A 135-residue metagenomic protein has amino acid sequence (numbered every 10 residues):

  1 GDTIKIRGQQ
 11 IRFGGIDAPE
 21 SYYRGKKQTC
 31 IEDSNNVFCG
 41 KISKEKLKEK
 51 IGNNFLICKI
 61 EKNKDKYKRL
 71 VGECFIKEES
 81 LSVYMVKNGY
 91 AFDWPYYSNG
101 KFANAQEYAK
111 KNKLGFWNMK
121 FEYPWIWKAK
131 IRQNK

Functional and structural regions predicted by a protein language model:
G1-K135: Small beta-barrel nucleic-acid-binding modules, primarily SNase/OB-fold domains and secondarily Tudor-like barrels
